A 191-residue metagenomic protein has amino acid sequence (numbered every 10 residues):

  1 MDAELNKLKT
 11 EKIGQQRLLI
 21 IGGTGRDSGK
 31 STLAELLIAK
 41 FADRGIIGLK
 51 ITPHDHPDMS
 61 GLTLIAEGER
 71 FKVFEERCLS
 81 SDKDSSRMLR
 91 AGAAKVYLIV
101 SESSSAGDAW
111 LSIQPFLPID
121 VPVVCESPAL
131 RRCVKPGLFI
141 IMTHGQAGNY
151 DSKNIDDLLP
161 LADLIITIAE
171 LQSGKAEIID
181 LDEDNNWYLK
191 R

Functional and structural regions predicted by a protein language model:
D2-N6: N-terminal pre-Walker A segment at the start of P-loop NTPase domains
T10-L18: Phosphate-binding P-loop
I20-I21, G48-I51, Y97-V100, V123-E126 (+1 more regions): General beta-strand structural signal in soluble alpha/beta enzymes
I20-L37: Glycine-rich phosphate-binding P-loop
L36-S101: N-terminal phosphate/diphosphate-binding loop that engages ATP/GTP or pyrophosphate donors across diverse enzyme folds
M59-L62, A109, K135: Short, well-ordered secondary-structure micro-motifs
K95-P122: Internal catalytic-core helix/loop-beta-alpha segment that presents or stabilizes conserved functional determinants
Q114-P122, S127-R191: Conserved catalytic-core segment of NTP-binding enzymes
